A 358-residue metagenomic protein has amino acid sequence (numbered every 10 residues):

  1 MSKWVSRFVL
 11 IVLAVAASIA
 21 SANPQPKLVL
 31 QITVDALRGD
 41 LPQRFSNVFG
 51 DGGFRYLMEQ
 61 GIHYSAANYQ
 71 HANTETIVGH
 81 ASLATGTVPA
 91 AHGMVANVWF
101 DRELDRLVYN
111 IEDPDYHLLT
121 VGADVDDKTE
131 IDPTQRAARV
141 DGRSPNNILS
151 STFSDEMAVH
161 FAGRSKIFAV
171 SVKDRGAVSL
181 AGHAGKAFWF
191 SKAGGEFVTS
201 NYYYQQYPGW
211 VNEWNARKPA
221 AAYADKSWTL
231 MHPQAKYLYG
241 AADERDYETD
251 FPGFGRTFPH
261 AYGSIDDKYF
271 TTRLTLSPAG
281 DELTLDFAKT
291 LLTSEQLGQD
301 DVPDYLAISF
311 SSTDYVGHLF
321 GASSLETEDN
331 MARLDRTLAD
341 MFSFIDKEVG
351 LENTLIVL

Functional and structural regions predicted by a protein language model:
R7-A17: Bacterial N-terminal signal peptides
A20-P24: Boundary at the C-terminal end of the N-terminal hydrophobic targeting segment
Q25-L30, Q60-Y64, A91, A162-I167 (+2 more regions): Loop/turn elements at helix/coil->beta-strand transitions in domains of secreted/extracellular proteins
T33, L37-L41, G50-F54, G79-H80 (+8 more regions): Stable alpha-helical elements in mature extracytoplasmic
R38-R44, A67-Y69, A138-P145, T271-P278 (+1 more regions): Second-shell loop/turn segments in exported
P42-H92, K166-V170: Short, structured active-site-proximal loop/turn typified by the sulfatase FGly-forming signature C/S-X-P-X-R
T87-V88, G93-V302, S311-H318: His/Asp/Glu-rich, glycine-adjacent segments that coordinate divalent cations and/or stabilize oxyanion chemistry on
R333-L358: Metal-dependent active-site segment of extracytoplasmic phospho-/sulfohydrolases and closely related
